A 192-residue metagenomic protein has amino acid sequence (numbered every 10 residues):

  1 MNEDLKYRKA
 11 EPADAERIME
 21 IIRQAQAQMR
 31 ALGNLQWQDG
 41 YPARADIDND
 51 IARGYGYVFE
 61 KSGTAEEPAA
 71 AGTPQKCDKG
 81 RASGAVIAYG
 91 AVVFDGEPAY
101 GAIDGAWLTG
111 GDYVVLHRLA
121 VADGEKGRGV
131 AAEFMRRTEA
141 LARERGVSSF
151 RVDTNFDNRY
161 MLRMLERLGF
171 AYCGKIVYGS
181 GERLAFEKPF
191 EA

Functional and structural regions predicted by a protein language model:
K6-E20: A short beta-loop-alpha structural element at the N-terminal edge of CoA-dependent acyl/N-acetyltransferase catalytic
M19, Q26-D46: Conserved GNAT-fold acetyl-CoA-binding loop/helix
R53-A69, Q75-F94: Conserved beta-hairpin
K79, S83-A85, A91-R118, K126: Conserved acyl-donor/pantetheine-binding loop and adjacent beta-alpha core of acyl/acetyltransferases and related
L108-G110, R167, K175-A192: C-terminal "cap" of GNAT-fold acetyltransferases
V121, G127-A140, R163-R167: Conserved acetyl-CoA-binding loop-helix of GNAT-fold acetyltransferases
A132, E144, F156-G174: Conserved active-site alpha-helix within GNAT-family acetyltransferase domains
M135, A142-T154: Conserved GNAT acetyl-CoA-binding A-motif
